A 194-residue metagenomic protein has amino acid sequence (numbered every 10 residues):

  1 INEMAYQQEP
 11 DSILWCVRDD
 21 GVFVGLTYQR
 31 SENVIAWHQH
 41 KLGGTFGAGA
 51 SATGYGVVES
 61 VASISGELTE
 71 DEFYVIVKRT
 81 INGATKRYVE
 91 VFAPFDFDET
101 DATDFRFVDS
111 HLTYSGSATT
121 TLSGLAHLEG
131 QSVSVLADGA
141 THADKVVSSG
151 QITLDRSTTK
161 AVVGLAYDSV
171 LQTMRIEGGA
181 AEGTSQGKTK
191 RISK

Functional and structural regions predicted by a protein language model:
I1-K194: Beta-sheet repeat architectures centered on beta-propellers
